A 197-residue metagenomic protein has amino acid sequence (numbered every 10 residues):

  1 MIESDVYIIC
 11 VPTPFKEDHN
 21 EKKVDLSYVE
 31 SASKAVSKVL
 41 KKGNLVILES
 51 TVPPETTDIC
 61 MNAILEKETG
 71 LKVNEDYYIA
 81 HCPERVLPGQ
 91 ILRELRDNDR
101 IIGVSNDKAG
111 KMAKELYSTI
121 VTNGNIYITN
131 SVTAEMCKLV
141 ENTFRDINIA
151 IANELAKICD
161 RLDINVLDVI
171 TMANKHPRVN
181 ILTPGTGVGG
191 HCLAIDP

Functional and structural regions predicted by a protein language model:
M1-P197: Structural/interface elements that position substrates and couple domains in central-metabolism enzymes
